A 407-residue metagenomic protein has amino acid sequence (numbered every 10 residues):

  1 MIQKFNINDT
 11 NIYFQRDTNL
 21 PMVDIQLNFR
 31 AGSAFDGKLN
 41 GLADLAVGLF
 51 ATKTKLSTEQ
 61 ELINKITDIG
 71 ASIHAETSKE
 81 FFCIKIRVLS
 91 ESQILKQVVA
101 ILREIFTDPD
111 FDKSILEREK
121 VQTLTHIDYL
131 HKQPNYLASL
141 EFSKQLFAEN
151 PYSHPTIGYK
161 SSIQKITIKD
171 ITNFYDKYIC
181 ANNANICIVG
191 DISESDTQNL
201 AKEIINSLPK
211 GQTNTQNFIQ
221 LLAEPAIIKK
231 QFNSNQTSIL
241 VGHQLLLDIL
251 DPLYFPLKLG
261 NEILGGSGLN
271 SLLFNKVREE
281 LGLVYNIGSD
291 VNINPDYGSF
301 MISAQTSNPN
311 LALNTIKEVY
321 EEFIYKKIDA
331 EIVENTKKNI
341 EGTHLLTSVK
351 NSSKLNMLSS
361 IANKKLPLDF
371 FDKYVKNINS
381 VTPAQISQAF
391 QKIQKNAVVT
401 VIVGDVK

Functional and structural regions predicted by a protein language model:
M1-K65, I69, T172-K276, V398-K407: His/Glu-rich zincin catalytic helix
Q15, L20-A46, E59-F106, L137-S161 (+5 more regions): M16 family metallopeptidases and their MPP-like homologs
K55-L56, F106-S114: Short, polar/flexible loop-turn hinges at active-site or ligand-entry regions and domain interfaces
T77-V88, K113-T125: Short, glycine/charge-rich beta-strand/loop segments that flank catalytic centers and engage negatively charged groups
V88, T123-L130, Q220-S234, N339-T347: Short, conserved secondary-structure transition motifs
K165-T172: Active-site glycine-rich loop that binds ribose-phosphate moieties when present
T382-Q391: Low-complexity, intrinsically disordered Gly/Pro/Thr-rich segments
